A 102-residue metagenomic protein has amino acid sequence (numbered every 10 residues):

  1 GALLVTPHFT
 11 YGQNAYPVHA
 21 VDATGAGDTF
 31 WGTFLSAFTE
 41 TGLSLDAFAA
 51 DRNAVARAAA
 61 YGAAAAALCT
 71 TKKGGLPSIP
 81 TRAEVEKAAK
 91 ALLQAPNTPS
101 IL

Functional and structural regions predicted by a protein language model:
G1-L102: Conserved phosphate-binding/catalytic region of the ribokinase-like
